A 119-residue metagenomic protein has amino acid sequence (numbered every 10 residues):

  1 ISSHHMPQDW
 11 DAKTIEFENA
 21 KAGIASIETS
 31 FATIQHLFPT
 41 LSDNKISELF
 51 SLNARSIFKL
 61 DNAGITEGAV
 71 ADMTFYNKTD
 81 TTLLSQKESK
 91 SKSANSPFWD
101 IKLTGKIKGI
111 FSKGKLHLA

Functional and structural regions predicted by a protein language model:
I1-S3: Hydrophobic faces of well-ordered beta-strands that scaffold small-molecule active sites in alpha/beta enzyme cores
H5-M73: His/Asp/Glu-enriched, well-ordered alpha-helical/loop segment that forms or immediately abuts the divalent-metal
V70-A119: C-terminal cap of metal-dependent C-N hydrolases
